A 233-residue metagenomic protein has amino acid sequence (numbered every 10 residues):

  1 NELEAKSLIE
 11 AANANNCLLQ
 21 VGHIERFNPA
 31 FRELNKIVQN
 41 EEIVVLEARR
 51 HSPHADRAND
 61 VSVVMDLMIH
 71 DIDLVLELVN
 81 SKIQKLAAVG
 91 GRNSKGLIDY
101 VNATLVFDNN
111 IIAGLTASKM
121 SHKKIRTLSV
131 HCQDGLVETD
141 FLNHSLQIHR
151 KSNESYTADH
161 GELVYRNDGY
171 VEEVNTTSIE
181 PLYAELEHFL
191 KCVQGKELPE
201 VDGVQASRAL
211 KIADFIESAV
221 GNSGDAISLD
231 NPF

Functional and structural regions predicted by a protein language model:
N1, M68, L182: Short, conserved glycine- and acidic-residue-centered signature motifs in active-site or ligand-binding loops
N1-A58: A contiguous active-site-proximal alpha/beta segment in oxidoreductase catalytic domains
G22-P29, P53-I83, E185, Q205-A206: Mid-domain beta-loop-alpha active-site segment that forms a flexible, acidic cofactor/metal-binding surface
N59-M65, V171-E180: A short glycine-threonine-serine/GTX helix/turn-capping micro-motif
I72-K151, T176-K196, D214, N231-F233: Contiguous beta-strand/loop segments that form the cofactor/metal-binding neighborhood of enzyme cores
C192-A209: Glycine- and charged-residue-rich phosphate/anionic-cofactor binding loop of Rossmann-like
S207-G221: C-terminal hydrophobic helical "lid"/dimerization subdomain of Rossmann-like NAD(P)H-dependent oxidoreductases
S218-F233: C-terminal capping/lid region of NAD(P)-dependent oxidoreductase domains
